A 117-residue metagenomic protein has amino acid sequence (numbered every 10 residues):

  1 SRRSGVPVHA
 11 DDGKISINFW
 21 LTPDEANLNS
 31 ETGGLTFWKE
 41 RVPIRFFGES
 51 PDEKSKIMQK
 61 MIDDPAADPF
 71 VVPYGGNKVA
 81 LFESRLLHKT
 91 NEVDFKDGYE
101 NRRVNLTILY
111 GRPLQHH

Functional and structural regions predicted by a protein language model:
S1-H117: Catalytic core of non-heme Fe(II) oxygenases with the double-stranded beta-helix
